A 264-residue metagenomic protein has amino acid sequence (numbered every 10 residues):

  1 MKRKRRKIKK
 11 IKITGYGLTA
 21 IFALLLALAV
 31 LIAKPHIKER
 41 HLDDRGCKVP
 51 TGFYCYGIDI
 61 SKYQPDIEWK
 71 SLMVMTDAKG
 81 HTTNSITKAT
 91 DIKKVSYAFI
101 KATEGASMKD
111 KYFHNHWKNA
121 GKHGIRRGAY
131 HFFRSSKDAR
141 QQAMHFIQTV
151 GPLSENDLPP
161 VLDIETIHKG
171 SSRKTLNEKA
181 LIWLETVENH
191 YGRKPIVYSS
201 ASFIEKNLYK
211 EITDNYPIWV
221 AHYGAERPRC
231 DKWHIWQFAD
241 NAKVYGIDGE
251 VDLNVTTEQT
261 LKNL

Functional and structural regions predicted by a protein language model:
M1-I13: N-terminal Lys/Arg-rich, disordered targeting/topogenic segments
G15-P35: Hydrophobic membrane-insertion alpha-helices, especially the h-region of bacterial N-terminal signal peptides
L31-R45: N-terminal hydrophobic targeting segments that direct proteins to the cell envelope
E39, D43, P50, Y54-L184 (+1 more regions): Substrate-binding cleft of extracellular glycoside hydrolase catalytic domains
D43-D66, S71, T213-L264: Functionally critical loop-and-helix segments that line ligand-binding/catalytic clefts of soluble enzyme domains
T76, K94-V95, I125, E211-I218 (+1 more regions): Glycine-enriched alpha-helix->loop->beta-strand junction motifs that scaffold or abut catalytic
S107, S136, I204, R227 (+1 more regions): Flexible, glycine-rich phosphate/dinucleotide-binding loops and adjacent beta-alpha linkers at cofactor/substrate
L158-R229: Catalytic domains of cell-wall/extracellular-matrix polysaccharide-remodeling enzymes, centered on de-N-acetylation
